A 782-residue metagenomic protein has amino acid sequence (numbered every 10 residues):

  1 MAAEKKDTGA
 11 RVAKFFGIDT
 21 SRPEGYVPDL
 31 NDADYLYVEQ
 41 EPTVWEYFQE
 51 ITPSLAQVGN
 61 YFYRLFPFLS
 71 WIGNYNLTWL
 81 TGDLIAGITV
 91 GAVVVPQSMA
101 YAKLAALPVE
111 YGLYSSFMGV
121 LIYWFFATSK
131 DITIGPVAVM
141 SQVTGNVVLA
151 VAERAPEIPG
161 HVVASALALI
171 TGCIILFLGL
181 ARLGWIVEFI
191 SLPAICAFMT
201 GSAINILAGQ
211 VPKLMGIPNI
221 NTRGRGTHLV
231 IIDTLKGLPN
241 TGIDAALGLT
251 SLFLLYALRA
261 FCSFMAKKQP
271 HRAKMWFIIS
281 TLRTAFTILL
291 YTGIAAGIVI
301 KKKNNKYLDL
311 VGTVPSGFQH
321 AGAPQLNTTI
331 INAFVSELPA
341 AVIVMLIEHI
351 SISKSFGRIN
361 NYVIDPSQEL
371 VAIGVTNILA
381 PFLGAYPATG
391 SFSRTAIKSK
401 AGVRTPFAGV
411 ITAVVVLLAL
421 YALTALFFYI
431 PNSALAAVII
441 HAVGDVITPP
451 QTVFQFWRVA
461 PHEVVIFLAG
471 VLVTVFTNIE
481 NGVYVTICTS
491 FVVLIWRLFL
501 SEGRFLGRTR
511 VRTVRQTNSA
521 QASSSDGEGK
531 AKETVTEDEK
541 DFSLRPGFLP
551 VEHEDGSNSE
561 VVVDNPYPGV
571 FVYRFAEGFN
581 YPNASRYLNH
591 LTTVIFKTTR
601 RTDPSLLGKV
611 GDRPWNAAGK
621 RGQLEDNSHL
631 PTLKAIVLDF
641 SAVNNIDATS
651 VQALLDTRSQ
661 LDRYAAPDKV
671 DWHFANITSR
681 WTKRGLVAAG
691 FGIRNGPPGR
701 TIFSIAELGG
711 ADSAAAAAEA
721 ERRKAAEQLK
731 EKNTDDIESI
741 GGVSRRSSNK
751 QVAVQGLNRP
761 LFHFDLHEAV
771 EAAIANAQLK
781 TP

Functional and structural regions predicted by a protein language model:
A2-E528, K532, G690-F691, I737 (+4 more regions): Transmembrane helical cores of multi-pass ion-transport proteins
A2-K6, P53-S54, P67, I279-A285 (+8 more regions): Structured cytosolic regulatory/catalytic domains appended to multi-pass membrane proteins
